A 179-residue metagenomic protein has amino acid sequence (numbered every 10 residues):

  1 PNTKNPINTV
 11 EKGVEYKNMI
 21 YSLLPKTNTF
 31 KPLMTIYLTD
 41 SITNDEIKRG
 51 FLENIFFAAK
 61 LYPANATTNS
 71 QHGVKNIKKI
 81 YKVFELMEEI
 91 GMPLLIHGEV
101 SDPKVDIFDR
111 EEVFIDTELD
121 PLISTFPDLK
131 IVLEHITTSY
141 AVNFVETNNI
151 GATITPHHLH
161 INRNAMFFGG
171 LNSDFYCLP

Functional and structural regions predicted by a protein language model:
N2-E46, N54-Q71: Metal-cofactor-binding active-site regions of metalloenzymes
I42-L61, T67-P179: Histidine/acidic residue-rich metal-binding segments in metalloenzymes
